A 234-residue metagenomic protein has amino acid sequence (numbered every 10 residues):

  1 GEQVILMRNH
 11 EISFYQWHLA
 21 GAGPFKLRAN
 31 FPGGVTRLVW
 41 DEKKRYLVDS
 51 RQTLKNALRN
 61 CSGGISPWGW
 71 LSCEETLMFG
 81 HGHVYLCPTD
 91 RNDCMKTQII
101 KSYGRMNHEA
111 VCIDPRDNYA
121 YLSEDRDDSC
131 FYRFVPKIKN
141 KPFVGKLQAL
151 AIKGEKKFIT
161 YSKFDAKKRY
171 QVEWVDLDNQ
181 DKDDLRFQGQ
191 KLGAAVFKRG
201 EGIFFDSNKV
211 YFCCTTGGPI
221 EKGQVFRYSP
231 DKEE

Functional and structural regions predicted by a protein language model:
G1-E234: Sequence/structural signature of beta-propeller domains
